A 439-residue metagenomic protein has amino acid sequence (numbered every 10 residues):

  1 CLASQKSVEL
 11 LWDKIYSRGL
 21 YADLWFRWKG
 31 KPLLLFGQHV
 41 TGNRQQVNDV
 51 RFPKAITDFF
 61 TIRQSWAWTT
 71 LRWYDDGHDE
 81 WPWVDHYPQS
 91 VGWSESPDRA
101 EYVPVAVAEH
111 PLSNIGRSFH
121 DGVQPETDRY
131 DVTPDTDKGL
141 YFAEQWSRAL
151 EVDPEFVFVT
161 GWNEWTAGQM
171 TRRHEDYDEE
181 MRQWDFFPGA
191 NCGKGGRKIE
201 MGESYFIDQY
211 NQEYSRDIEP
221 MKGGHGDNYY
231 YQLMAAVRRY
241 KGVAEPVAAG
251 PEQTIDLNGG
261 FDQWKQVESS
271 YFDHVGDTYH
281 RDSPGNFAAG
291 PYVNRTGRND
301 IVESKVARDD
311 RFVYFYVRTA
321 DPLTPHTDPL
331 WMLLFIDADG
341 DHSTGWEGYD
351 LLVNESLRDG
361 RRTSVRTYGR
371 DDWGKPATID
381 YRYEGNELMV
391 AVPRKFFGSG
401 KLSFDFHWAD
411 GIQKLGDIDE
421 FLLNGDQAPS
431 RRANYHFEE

Functional and structural regions predicted by a protein language model:
C1, W25-R27, L33-G37, P104 (+4 more regions): Structural recognition of the beta-strand scaffold that forms the well-ordered cores of secreted hydrolase catalytic
C1-G42, Q46, F52: Substrate-binding cleft of extracellular glycoside hydrolase catalytic domains
C1-Q5, P32, V123-G139, Q212-H225: The substrate-binding groove and active-site-proximal loops of carbohydrate-active enzymes, especially glycoside
P32-Y141, S147-F158: Aromatic-lined glycan-binding groove of carbohydrate-active enzymes
R148-L150, E155-G161, W165-G242: Extended hydrophobic/aromatic segments used for targeting, binding, or gating
V247-N258, D262-V267, F335-R358, K395-E439: Acidic/polar low-complexity flexible segments
G259, R311-D321, E387-R394: Short, well-ordered beta-strand segments enriched in hydrophobic/aromatic residues
P322-D328, F396-K401: A short beta-turn/strand-edge loop motif at beta-sheet boundaries
